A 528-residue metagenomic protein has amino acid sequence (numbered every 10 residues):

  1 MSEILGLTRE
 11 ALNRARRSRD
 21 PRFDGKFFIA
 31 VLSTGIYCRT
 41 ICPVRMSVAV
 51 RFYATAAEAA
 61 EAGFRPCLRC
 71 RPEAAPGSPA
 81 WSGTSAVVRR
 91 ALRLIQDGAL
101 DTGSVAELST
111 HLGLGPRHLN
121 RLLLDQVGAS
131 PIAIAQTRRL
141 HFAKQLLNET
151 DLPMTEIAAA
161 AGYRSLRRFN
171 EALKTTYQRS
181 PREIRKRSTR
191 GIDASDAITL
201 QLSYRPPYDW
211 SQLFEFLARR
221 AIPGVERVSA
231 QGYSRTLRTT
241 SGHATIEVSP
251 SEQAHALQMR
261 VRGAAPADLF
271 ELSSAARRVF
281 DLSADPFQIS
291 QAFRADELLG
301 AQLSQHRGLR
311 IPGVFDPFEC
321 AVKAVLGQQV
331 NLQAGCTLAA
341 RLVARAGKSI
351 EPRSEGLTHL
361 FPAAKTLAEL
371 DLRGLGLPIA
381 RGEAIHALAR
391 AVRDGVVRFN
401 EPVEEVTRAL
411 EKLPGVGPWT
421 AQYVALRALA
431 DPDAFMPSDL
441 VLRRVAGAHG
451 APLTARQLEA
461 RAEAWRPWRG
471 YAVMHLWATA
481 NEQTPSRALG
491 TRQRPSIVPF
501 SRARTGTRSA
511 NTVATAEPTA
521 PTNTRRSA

Functional and structural regions predicted by a protein language model:
M1-A528: HhH-family (HhH-GPD) DNA N-glycosylase catalytic core used in base-excision repair
